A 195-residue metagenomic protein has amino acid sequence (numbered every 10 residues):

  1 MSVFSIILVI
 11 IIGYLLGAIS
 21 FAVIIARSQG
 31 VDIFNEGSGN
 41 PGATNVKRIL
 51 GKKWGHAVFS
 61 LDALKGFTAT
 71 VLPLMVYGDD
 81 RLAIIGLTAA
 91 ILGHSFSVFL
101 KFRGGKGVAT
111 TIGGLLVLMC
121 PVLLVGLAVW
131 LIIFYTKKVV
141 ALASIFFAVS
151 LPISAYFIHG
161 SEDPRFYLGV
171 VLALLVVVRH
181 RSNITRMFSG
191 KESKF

Functional and structural regions predicted by a protein language model:
F4-Q29: N-terminal signal-anchor transmembrane alpha helix
S5, V9-I10, W54-A57, K65-V98 (+2 more regions): Nucleotide and nucleotide-moiety/phosphate-recognizing core
G13-A18, A90-H94, W130-F134, A155 (+1 more regions): Alpha-helical transmembrane segments of multi-pass membrane proteins
A22, R27, G93-R103, W130-K137 (+1 more regions): C-terminal ends of transmembrane helices
V23-G55, R181, T185-F195: Cytosolic, membrane-interface loops and tails of multi-pass inner-membrane proteins
D32-G42, F99-I112, V139-F147: Short, non-helical or kinked segments that cap or interrupt transmembrane helices
K47-K52, P73-V76, A89, G93 (+2 more regions): Interfacial segments of multi-pass membrane proteins
L124, V140-F147, S161-L172: Loop-to-transmembrane alpha-helix initiation sites
